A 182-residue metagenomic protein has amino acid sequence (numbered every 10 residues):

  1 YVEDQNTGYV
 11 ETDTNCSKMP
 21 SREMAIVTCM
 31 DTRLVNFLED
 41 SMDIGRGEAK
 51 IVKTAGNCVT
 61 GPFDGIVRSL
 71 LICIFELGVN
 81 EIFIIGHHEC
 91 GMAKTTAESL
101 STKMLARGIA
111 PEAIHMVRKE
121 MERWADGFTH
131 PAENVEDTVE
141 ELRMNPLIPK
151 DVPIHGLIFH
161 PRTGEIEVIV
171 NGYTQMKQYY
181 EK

Functional and structural regions predicted by a protein language model:
Y1-R22, N57-D64, I72-L77, M92-K182: Divalent-metal-activated hydrolytic enzyme cores
G8-E48: N-terminal short beta-loop-beta anion/metal-coordinating cradle
I26, A49-I51, I154-G156: Conserved beta-strand scaffold positions in the cores of enzyme catalytic domains, especially in NTP/NDP-utilizing
I26, V52, I84, G164: Divalent metal-coordination and catalytic microenvironments
V27-C29, I85, L157: Short hydrophobic segments within beta-strands
M30-R33, H88-M92: Gly/Ser/Thr-rich loops at beta-strand to alpha-helix junctions that form or flank small-molecule/cofactor-binding
D40-N57, P62-S69: Active-site cofactor/substrate anionic-group-binding motifs, chiefly glycine- and Lys/Arg-rich phosphate-binding loops
F75-H87: Ordered, amphipathic secondary-structure segments that act as subunit-interaction surfaces in large macromolecular
